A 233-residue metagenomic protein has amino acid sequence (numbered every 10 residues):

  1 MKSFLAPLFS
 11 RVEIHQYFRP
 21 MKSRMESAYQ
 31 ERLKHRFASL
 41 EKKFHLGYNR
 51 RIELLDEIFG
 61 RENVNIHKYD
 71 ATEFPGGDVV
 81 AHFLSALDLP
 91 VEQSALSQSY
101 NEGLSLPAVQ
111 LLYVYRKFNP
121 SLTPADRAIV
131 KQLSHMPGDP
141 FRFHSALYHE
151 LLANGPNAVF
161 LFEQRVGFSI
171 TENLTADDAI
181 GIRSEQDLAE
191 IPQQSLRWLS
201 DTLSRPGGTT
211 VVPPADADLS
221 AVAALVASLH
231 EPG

Functional and structural regions predicted by a protein language model:
M1-G233: Anion-recognition interface
